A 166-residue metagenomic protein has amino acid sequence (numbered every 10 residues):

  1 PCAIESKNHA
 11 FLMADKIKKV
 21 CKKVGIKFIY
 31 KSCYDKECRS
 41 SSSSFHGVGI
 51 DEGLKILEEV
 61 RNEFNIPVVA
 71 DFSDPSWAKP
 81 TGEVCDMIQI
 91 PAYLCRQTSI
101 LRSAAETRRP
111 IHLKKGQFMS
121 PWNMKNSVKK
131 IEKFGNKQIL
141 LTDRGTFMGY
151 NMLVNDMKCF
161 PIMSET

Functional and structural regions predicted by a protein language model:
P1-I4, C33-E37, S73-P75, Y93 (+2 more regions): Active-site beta-loop-alpha junctions enriched in small/polar residues
C2-A10, V20, V24, F28-I50: Glycine-rich, proline-tolerant flexible connector loops at the mouths of alpha/beta enzymes
E5-L12, S44-E52, A92, M119 (+1 more regions): Alpha-helix N-cap and loop-to-helix initiation/capping positions
F11-K18, G53-E58, A78, L101 (+2 more regions): Generic structural signal for well-ordered alpha-helices, preferentially at hydrophobic/aromatic core positions
D15-V24, F45-V69, A104-P110, P161-T166: Alpha-helix-loop-beta-strand connector modules within alpha/beta enzyme cores
K27-K31, N65-V69, D86-M87, P110-H112 (+2 more regions): Structural preference for beta-strand elements that scaffold enzyme active sites
S32-Q89, R96-I100: N-terminal active-site wall of soluble small-molecule enzyme domains
R108, H112-T166: Catalytic alpha/beta core domains of metabolic enzymes, predominantly
